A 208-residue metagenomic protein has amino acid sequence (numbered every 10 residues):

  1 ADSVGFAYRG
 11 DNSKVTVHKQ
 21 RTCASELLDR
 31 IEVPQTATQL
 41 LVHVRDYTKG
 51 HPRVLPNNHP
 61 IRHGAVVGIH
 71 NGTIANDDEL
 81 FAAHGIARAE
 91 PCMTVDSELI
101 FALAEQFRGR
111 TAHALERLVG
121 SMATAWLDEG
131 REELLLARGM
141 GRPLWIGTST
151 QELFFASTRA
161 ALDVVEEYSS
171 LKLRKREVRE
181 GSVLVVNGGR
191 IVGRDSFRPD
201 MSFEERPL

Functional and structural regions predicted by a protein language model:
A1-L208: Conserved short alpha-helical segments that host acidic/polar catalytic motifs at enzyme active sites
